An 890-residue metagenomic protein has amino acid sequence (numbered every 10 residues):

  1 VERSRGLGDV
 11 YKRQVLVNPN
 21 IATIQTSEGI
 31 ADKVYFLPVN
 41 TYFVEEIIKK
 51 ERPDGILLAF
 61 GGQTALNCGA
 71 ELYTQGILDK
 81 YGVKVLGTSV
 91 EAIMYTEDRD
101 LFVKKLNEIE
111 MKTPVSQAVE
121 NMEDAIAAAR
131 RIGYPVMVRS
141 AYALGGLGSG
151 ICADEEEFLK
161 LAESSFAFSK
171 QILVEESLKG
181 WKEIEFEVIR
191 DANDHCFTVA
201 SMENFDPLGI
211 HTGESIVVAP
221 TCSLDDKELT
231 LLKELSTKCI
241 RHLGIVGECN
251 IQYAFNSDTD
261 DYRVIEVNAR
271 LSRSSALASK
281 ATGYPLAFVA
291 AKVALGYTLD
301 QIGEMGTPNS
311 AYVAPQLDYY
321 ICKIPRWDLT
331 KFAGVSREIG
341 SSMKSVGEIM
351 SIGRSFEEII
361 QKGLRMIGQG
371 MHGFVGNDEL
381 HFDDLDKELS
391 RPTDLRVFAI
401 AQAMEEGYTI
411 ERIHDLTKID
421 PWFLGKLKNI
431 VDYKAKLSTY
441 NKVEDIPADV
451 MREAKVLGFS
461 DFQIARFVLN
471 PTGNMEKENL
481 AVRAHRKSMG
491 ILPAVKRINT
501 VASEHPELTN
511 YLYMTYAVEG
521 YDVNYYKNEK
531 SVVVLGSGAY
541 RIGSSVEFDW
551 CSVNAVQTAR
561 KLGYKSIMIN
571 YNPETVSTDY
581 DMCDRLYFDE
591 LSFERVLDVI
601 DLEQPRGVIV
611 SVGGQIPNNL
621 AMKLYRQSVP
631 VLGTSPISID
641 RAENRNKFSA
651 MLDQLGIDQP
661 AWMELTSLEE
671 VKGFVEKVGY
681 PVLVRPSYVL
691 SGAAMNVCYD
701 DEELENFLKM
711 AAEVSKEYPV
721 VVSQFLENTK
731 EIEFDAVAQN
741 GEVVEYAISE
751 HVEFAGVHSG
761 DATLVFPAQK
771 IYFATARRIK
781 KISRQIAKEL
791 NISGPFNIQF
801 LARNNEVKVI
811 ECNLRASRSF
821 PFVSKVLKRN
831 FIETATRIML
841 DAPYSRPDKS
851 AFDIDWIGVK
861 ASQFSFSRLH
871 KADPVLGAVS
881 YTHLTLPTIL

Functional and structural regions predicted by a protein language model:
V1-L7, Y11, H883, T888-L890: Single conserved hydrophobic/aromatic residue that forms the stacking wall/gate of nucleotide- or nucleobase-binding
V15-A31, R99-F102, M568-M582, R645-F648: Short, glycine/polar-rich helix-capping loops at beta-to-alpha or helix-loop-helix junctions that flank or form
G29-D32, P38-K112, A127, D584 (+1 more regions): Conserved N-proximal alpha/beta basic substrate-recognition cap immediately N-terminal to, or forming the N-lobe
V34-V39, Q117-E120, C152, L586-S592 (+2 more regions): Short acidic-hydrophobic, aromatic-tinged amphipathic segments that line or gate anion-handling sites
K80-S149, T634-M695, L884-L886: A conserved helix-loop-beta module that forms one wall/lid of the active-site cleft in ATP-utilizing catalytic domains
I132-R354, E358, R365-M366, V678-Y881: Internal nucleotide-binding/catalytic subdomain
N256, A291-L457, D461, R466-Y526 (+6 more regions): Peripheral (often C-terminal) accessory segments that flank ATP-dependent C-N-forming ligase machineries
A539-G543, E547-F593, D598, P605-R606 (+2 more regions): Phosphate-binding active sites in nucleotide-utilizing proteins
